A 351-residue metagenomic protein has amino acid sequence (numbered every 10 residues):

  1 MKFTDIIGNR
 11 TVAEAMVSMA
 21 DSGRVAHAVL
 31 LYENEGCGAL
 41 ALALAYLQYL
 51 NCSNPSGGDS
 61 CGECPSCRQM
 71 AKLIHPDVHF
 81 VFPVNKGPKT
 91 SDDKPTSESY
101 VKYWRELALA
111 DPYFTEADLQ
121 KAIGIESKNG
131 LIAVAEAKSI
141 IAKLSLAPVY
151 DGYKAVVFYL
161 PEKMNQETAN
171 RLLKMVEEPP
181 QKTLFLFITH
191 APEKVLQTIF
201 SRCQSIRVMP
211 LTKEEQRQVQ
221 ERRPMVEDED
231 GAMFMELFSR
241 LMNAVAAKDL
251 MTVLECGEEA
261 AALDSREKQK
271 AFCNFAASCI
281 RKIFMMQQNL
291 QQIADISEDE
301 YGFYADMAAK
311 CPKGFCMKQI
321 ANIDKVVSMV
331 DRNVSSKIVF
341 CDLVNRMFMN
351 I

Functional and structural regions predicted by a protein language model:
K2-E167: Clamp-loader machinery-focused feature within the broader ASCE/P-loop NTPase space
K2-G57, P65-Q69, E178-I351: Charged, glycine-rich active-site and insertion segments that engage polyanionic ligands
A142, K174, S201: Conserved adenine-binding aromatic site and its adjacent loop/helix in ATP-hydrolyzing domains
S145, N170-L184: Conserved catalytic/switch belt of AAA+ P-loop NTPases
A155-Y159, L172, T183-T189: Structural recognition of the conserved hydrophobic beta-strand(s) that form the central parallel beta-sheet of P-loop
